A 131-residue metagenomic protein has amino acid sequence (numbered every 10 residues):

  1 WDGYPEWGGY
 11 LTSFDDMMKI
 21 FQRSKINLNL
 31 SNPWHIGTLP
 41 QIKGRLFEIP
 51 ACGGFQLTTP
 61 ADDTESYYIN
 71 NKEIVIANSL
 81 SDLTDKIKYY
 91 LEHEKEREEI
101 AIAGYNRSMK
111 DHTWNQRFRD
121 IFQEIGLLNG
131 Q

Functional and structural regions predicted by a protein language model:
W1-E65, N70, L128: Nucleotide-sugar donor-binding catalytic core of glycosyltransferases
Y68, I87, A101: Short, flexible helix/strand-to-coil boundary loops that buttress conserved ligand/catalytic motifs in alpha/beta
I74-L80, Y90-E94: Conserved acidic donor-binding segment of nucleotide-sugar-dependent glycosyltransferases
L80-K88, G104: Catalytic phosphate/metal-binding cores of nucleic-acid and nucleotide-processing enzymes, i.e., regions that mediate
E92-Q123: A charged, aromatic-enriched C-terminal amphipathic alpha-helix characteristic of glycosyltransferases across folds
I125-Q131: Generic C-terminal helix-cap and adjacent flexible tail
